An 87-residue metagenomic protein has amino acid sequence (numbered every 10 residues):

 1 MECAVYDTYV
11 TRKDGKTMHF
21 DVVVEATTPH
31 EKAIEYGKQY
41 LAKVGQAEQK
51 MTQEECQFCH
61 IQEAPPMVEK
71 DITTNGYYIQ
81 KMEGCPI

Functional and structural regions predicted by a protein language model:
M1-M18: Short, charged/polar N-terminal "headpieces" of proteins
D7, T28, A64-P66: Short, well-ordered helical secondary-structure segments
T11, V23-E25, Q80: A structural detector for beta-sheet-dominated domains
M18-V44: Short, flexible N-terminal segments of the mature chain
Y36-I87: Acidic, low-complexity intrinsically disordered segments
